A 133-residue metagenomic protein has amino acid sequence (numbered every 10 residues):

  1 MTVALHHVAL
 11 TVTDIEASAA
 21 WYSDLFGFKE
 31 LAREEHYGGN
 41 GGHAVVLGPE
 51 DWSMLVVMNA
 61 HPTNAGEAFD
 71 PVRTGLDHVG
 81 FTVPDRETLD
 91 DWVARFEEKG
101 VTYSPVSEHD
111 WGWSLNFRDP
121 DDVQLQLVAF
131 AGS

Functional and structural regions predicted by a protein language model:
M1-A17, L76-F81, A131-S133: N-terminal beta-strand motif that seeds the catalytic metal site of vicinal oxygen chelate
T2, T11-L55, A60: Core segments of cupin and vicinal oxygen chelate
A4, G41, G75, W111: Exposed loop/turn and edge beta-strand positions of beta-sandwich/beta-sheet ligand-binding modules
A17-S18, E87-D91: Short, conserved charged micro-motifs
M58-N59, F69-V79: Helix-adjacent hinge/juxtasegments
P62-A68, Y103: A short, acidic/glycine-rich surface segment
V93-S133: Vicinal oxygen chelate
